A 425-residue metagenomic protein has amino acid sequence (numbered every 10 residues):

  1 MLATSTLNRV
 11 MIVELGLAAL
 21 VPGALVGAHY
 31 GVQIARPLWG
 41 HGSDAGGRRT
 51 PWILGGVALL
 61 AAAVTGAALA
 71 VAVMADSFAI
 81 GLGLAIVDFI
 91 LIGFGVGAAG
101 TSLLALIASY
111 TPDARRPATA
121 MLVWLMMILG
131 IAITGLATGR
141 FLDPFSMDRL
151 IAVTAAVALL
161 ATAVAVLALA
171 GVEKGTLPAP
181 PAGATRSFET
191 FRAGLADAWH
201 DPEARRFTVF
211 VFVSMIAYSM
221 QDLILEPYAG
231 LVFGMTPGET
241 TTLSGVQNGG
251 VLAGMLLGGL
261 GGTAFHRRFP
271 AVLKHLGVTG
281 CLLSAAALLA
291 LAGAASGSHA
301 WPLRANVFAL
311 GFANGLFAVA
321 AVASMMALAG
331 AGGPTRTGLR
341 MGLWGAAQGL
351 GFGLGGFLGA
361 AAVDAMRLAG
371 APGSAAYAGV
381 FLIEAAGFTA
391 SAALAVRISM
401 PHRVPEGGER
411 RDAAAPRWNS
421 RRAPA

Functional and structural regions predicted by a protein language model:
M1-Q33, R205-F210, S214-F233, T240-L243 (+1 more regions): Helix-loop boundary and gating motifs at the non-cytosolic
P22-D44, G245-G258: Central cavity-lining transmembrane alpha-helices of secondary-active solute carriers, predominantly the Major
V32-I34, P117-L142, V251, W344-G359: Glycine-rich segments within core transmembrane alpha-helices of 12-TM secondary carriers
R49-P51, I80-G81, G139-L159, F269-H275 (+1 more regions): A membrane-interface helix-boundary motif in multi-pass transporters
L54-A79, T279-S298: C-terminal ends and interior cores of transmembrane alpha-helices in multi-pass membrane transporters/permeases
V96-T111, L316-G333: Intracellular juxtamembrane helix-capping segments at the cytosolic ends of symmetry-related transmembrane helices
G175-T208, V232, G407-A425: Juxtamembrane intracellular "pre-TM" segments in multi-pass secondary transporters
L273-A321: C-terminal transmembrane helical hairpin of 12-TM major facilitator-type secondary transporters
